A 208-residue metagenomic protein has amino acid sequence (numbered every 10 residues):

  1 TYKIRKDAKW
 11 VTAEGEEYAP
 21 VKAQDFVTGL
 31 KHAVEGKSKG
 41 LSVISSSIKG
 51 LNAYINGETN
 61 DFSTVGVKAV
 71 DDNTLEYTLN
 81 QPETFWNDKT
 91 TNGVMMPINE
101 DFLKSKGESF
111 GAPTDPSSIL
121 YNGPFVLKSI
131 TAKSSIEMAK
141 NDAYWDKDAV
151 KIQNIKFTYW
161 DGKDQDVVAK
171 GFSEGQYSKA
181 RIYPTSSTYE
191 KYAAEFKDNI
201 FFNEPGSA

Functional and structural regions predicted by a protein language model:
T1-G40, E76, G171-E174: Aromatic- and charge-enriched surface segment that lines or borders ligand/interaction sites
Y2-K3, L75, E137-A139, K156-Y159 (+3 more regions): Structural recognition of the beta-strand scaffold that forms the well-ordered cores of secreted hydrolase catalytic
I4-A8, E14, D25, H32 (+6 more regions): A mature extracytoplasmic/lumenal domain signature
K6-K9, K31-K39, P82-T84, T91 (+4 more regions): Sec-exported extracytoplasmic/periplasmic mature domains
A23, V27-L30, T64, S135 (+3 more regions): Extracytoplasmic/secreted envelope proteins and their assembly/folding machinery, especially bacterial periplasmic
N60-K68, D72-N73, T78-V150: Gly/Pro-rich hinge or "lid" segments in bacterial periplasmic/extracellular proteins
F110-P116, A143-K191: Ligand-site clamp/hinge motif
Y189-E204: Ligand-binding "clamshell"
